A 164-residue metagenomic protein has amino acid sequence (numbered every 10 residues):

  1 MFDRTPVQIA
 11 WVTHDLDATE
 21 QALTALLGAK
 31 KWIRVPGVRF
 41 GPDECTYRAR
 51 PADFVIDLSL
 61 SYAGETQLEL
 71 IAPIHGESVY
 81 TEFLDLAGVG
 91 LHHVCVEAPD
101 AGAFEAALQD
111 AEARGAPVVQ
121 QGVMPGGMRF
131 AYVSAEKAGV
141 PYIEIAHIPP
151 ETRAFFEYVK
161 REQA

Functional and structural regions predicted by a protein language model:
M1-L16, A22: Short, extreme N-terminal leader segments that mark the start of a protein/domain
M1-R4, W32-L60, I74-H92, A116-A131 (+1 more regions): Vicinal oxygen chelate
F2, W11, T66-E69, E105-A164: Vicinal oxygen chelate
V7-H14, S59-T66, F83-G102: Vicinal oxygen chelate
D17-V38, D85-V89, D100-V119, V123-M124 (+1 more regions): Extended intrinsically disordered, low-complexity coil regions enriched in Ser, Thr, Gly, Ala and often Pro
T19-T24, L70-P73, C95-V96: Short acidic/polar alpha-helix capping motifs at helix-coil junctions
G64-G76: Ordered, amphipathic secondary-structure segments that act as subunit-interaction surfaces in large macromolecular
